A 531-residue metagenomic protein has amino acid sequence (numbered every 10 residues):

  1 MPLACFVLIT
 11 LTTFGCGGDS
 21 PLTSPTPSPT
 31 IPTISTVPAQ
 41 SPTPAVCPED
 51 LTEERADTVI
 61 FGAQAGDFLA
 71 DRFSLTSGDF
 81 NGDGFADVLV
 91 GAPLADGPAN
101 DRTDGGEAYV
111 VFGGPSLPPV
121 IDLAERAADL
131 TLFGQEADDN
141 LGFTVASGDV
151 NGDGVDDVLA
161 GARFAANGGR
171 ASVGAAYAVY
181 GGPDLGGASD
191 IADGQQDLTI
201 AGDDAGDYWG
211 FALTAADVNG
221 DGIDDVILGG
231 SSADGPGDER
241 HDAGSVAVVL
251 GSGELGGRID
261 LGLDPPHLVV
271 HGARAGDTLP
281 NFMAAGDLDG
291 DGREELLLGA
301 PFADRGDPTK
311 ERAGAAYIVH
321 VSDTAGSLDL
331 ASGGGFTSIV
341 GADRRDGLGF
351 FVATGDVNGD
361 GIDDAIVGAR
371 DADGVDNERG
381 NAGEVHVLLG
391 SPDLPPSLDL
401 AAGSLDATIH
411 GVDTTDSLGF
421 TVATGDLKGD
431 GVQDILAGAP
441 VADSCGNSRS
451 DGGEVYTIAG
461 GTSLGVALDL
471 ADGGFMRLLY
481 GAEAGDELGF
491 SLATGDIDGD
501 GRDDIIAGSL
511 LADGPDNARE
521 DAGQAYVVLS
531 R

Functional and structural regions predicted by a protein language model:
T12-G15: C-terminal motif of bacterial Sec signal peptides marking the signal peptidase cleavage site
G17-S20: Bacterial signal peptide processing site
I34-F68, E107-N140, A178-Y208, S245-T278 (+4 more regions): Blade-edge motifs of beta-propeller repeat domains
A70-F85, G91, G142-V155, G210-I223 (+4 more regions): Beta-propeller blade termini
V88-A92, V158-A162, V226-G230, L296-A300 (+3 more regions): Hydrophobic beta-strand segments that make up the repeating blades of beta-propeller and related beta-repeat
A95-A99, F164-G169, A233-G237, A303-D307 (+3 more regions): Short glycine/acidic-enriched loop and turn motifs that connect beta-strands
R102-E107, R170-A175, R240-S245, K310-A315 (+3 more regions): A detector of repeated loop/turn-to-beta-strand junctions in beta-rich toroidal repeat architectures
V455, F490-T494, I505-R531: Blade-level signature of beta-propeller repeat domains, shared across WD40, Kelch, NHL, RCC1 and BNR/Asp-box propellers
